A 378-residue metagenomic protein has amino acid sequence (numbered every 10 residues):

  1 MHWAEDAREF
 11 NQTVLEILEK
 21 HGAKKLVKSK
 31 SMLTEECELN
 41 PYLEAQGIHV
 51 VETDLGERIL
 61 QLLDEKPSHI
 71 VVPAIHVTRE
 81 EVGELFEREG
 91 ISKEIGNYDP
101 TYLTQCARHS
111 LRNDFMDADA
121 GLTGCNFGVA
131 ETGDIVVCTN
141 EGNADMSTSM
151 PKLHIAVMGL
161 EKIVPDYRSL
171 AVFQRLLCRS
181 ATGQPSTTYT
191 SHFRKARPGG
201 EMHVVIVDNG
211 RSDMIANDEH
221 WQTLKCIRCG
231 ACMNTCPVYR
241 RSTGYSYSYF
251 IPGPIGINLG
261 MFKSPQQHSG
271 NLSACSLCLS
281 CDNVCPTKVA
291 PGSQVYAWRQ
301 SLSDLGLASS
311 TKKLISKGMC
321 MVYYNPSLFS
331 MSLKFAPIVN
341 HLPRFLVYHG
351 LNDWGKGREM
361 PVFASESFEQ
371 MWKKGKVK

Functional and structural regions predicted by a protein language model:
M1, T13-K25, P41-A45, R175-R194 (+3 more regions): Iron-sulfur (Fe-S) cluster-binding modules
M1-E219: The feature marks the mature, well-folded catalytic cores of soluble enzymes
D6, C232, A290-P291: Helix N-cap / loop-to-helix initiation motif
N40, R168-A171, R175, G230 (+2 more regions): Predominant activation on well-ordered alpha-helical scaffold segments within soluble catalytic domains
R197-T223, Y239-F345, L351: Ferredoxin-type iron-sulfur electron-transfer modules in oxidoreductases and energy-metabolism complexes
C226: Short Cys/His-rich zinc-binding micro-motifs
C229-M233, C278: Extended amphipathic alpha-helical segments enriched in small hydrophobics
